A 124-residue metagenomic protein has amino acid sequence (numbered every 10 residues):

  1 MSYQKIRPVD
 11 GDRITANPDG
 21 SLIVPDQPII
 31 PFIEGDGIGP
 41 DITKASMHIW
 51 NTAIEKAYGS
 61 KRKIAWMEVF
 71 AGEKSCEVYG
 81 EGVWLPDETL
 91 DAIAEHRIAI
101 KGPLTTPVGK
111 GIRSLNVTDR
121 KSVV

Functional and structural regions predicted by a protein language model:
Y3, R7-R62: N-terminal phosphate-binding or glycine-rich loops at protein starts, especially the Walker A/P-loop of NTPases
G35-G39, G72, G102: Glycine-centered flexibility sites
G59-L85: N-terminal beta-loop-helix "entrance" segment that forms/cooperates in small-molecule cofactor or anionic ligand
V78-K101: Short, structured active-site "lid" loops
L104-T106: Short glycine-rich anion-binding loops that position phosphate/pyrophosphate groups of nucleotides and phosphorylated
V108-R113: Glycine/threonine-rich flexible loop motifs
K121-V124: Conserved small/polar residues in nucleotide/adenosyl-binding loops
